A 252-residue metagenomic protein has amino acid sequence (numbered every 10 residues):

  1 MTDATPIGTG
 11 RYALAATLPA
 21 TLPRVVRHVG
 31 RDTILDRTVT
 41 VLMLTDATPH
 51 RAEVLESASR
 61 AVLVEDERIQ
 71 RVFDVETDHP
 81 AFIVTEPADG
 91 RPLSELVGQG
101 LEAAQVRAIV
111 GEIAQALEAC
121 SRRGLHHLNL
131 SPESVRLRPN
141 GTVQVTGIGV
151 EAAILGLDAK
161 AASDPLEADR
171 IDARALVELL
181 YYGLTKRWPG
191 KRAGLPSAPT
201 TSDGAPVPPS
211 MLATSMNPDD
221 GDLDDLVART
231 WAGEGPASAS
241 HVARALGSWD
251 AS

Functional and structural regions predicted by a protein language model:
G30-T38: Conserved N-lobe loop of protein kinases adjacent to the ATP-binding glycine-rich P-loop
T45-L63: AlphaC helix of the eukaryotic protein kinase fold
R71-A81: Short beta-strand micro-motifs within the conserved protein kinase catalytic domain, predominantly in the N-lobe
I83-R91: Short pocket-lining segment of the protein kinase catalytic domain that shapes the ATP-binding cleft
L93-E102: AlphaC helix of the protein kinase catalytic domain
I109-V110: Activation segment signature within eukaryotic-like protein kinase domains
A114-L125: Protein kinase catalytic-loop region centered on the HRD/HxD motif
D158-A251: C-terminal lobe helix-coil module of Hanks-type protein kinase domains
